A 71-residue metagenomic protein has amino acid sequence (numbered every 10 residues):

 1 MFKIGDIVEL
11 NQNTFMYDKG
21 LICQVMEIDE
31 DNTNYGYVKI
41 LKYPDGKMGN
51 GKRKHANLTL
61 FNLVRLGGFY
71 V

Functional and structural regions predicted by a protein language model:
D18-D29: Short beta-strand-centered aromatic/proline hotspots
D29-N32, P44: A generic structural motif
T33-K39: Short aromatic-glycine-enriched beta-strand elements
L41-V71: Intrinsically disordered, low-complexity, charged/polar segments
